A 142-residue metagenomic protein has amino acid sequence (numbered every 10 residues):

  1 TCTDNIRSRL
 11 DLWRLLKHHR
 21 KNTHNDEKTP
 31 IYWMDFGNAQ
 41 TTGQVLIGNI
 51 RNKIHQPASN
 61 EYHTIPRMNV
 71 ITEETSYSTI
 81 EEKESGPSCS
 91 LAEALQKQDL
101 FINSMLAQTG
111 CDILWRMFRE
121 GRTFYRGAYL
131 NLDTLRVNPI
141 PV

Functional and structural regions predicted by a protein language model:
T3-V142: Glycine-rich phosphate/adenylate-binding loop
